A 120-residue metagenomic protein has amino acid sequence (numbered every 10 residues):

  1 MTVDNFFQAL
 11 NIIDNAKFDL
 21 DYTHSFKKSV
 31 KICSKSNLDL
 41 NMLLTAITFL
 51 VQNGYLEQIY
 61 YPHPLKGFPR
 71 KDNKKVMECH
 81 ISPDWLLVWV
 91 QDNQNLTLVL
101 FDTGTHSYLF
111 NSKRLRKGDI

Functional and structural regions predicted by a protein language model:
M1-F49, I120: Arg/Lys-rich, positively charged N-terminal/basic patches that mediate binding to nucleic acids
M1-I13, K74, I81-L86, V90-I120: Enriched for short, Lys/Arg-rich terminal
Y22, Y61, D102-T105: A secondary-structure boundary/capping signal
L40-V51, L98-Y108: Short, charge- and proline-biased low-complexity linear segments that act as flexible interaction/docking motifs
V51-H80, K117: A short, surface-exposed loop/turn module that caps and links secondary-structure elements
